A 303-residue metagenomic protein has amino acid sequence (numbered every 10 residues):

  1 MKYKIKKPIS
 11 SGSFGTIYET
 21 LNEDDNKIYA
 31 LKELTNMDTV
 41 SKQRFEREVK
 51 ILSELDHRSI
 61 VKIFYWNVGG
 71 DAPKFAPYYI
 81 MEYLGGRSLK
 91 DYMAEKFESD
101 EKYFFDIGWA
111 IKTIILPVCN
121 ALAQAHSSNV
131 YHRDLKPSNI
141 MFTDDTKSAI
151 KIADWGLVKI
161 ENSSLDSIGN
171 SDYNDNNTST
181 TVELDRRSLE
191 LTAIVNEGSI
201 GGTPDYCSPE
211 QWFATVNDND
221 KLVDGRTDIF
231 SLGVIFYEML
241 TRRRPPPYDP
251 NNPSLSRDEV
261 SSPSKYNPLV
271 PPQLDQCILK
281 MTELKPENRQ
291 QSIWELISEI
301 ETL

Functional and structural regions predicted by a protein language model:
T16: Conserved N-lobe ATP-binding subsite of Hanks-type protein kinase domains, especially the beta3 VAIK lysine
T35, T39-E54: AlphaC helix of the eukaryotic protein kinase fold
K62-P77: Short beta-strand micro-motifs within the conserved protein kinase catalytic domain, predominantly in the N-lobe
K90-F105: AlphaC helix of the protein kinase catalytic domain
I114-I115: Activation segment signature within eukaryotic-like protein kinase domains
N120-V130: Protein kinase catalytic-loop region centered on the HRD/HxD motif
